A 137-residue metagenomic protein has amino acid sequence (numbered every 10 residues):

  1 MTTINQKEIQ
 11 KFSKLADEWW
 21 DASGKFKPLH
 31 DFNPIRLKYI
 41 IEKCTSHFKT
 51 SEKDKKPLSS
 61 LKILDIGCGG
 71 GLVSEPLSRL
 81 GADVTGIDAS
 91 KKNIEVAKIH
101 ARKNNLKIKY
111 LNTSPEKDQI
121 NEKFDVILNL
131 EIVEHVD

Functional and structural regions predicted by a protein language model:
M1-F26: N-terminal, positively charged/glycine-rich alpha-helical extensions of SAM-dependent methyltransferases
N5, H30, N104: Flexible, glycine- and charge-enriched loops at secondary-structure boundaries
K14, Y39-S46, P76-R79: Residue-level signal for well-ordered alpha-helical scaffold segments within enzymatic catalytic domains
A22-D31, A97: Generic detector of contiguous secondary-structure segments
D31-S59: Conserved alpha-helix/loop element of class I SAM-dependent methyltransferases that forms part of the SAM/SAH-binding
S51-K56, L61-D137: Conserved SAM-binding loop
